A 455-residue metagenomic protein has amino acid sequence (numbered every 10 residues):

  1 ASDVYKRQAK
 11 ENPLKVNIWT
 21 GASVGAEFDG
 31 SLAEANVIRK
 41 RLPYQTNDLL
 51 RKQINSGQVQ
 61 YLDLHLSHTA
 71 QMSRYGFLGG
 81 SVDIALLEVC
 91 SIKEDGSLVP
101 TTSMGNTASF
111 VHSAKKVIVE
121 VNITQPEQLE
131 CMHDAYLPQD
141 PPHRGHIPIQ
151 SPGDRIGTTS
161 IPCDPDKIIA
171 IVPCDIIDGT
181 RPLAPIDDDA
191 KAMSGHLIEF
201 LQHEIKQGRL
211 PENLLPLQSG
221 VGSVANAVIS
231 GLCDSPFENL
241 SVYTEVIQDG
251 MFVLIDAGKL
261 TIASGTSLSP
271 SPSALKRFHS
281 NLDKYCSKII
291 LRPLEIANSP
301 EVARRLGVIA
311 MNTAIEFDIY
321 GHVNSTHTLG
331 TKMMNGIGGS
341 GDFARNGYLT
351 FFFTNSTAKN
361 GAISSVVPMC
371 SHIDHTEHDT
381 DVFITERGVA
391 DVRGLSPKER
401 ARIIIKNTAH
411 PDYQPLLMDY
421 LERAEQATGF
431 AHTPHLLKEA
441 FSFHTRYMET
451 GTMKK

Functional and structural regions predicted by a protein language model:
S2-K455: Conserved alpha/beta enzyme-core scaffold
